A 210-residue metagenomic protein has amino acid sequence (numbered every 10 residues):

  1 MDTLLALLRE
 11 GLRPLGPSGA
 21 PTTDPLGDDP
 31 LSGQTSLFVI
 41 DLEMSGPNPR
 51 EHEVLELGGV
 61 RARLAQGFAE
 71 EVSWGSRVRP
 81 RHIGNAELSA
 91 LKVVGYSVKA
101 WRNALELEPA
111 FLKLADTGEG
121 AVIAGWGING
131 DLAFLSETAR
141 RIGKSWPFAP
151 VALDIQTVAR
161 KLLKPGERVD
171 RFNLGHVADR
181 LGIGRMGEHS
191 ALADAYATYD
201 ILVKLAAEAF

Functional and structural regions predicted by a protein language model:
G11, L15-S136, G175, D179-I183 (+1 more regions): Conserved non-catalytic scaffold segment of RNase H-like nuclease domains
I40, L153, A193: Active-site flanking residues adjacent to catalytic metal/cofactor-binding acidic residues
L42-G46, T157, A197: Short, glycine/acidic-enriched loop or turn micro-motifs at the edges of active sites
P47-P49, R160, D200: Conserved protein kinase catalytic core
D131-V151: Substrate-recognition/cap helix-loop segment adjacent to the acidic, metal-dependent catalytic center of Asp-based
A152-V169: Short alpha-helix plus adjacent loop in nuclease-associated cores
G166-A178: A structural motif
S190-V203: Acidic, divalent-metal-coordinating active-site segment for phosphoryl/phosphodiester hydrolysis, typified by short
